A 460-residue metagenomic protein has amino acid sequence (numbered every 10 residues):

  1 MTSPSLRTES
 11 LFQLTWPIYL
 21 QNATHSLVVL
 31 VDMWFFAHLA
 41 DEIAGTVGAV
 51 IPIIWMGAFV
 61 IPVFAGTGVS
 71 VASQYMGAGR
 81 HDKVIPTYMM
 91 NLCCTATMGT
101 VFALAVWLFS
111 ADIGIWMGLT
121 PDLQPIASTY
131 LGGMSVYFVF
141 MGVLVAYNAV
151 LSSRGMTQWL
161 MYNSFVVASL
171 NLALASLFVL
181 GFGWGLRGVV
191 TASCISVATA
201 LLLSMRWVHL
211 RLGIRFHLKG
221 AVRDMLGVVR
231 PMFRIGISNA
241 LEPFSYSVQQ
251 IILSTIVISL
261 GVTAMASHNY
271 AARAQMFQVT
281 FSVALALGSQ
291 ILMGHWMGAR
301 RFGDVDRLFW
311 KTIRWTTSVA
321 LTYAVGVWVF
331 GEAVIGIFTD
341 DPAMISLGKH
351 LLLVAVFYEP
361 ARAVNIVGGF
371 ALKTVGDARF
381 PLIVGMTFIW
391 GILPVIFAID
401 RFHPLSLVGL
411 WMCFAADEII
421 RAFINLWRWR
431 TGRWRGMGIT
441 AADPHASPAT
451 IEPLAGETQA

Functional and structural regions predicted by a protein language model:
M1-I18, A72-V139, L170-A173, L177-G236 (+2 more regions): Short alpha-helical transmembrane segments in multi-pass integral membrane proteins
L6-W34, H38-L39, W55-T67, V71 (+6 more regions): N-terminal transmembrane alpha-helices
Q13-D32, G133, L144, V167 (+5 more regions): Transmembrane helical elements of multi-pass membrane transporters/channels
N22-S26, F59, G99, A103 (+11 more regions): Residue-level hotspots within the lipid-embedded alpha helices of multi-pass solute transporters
S26-G45, G114-P121, L177-W184, F244-F277 (+3 more regions): Helix-terminus/linker motif at the lipid-water interface of multi-pass membrane proteins
D41-P52, A127-L131, V190, V262-F277 (+2 more regions): Small-residue hotspots at the loop-to-helix junctions and early N-terminal turns of transmembrane alpha-helices
T46-L104, M141-L160, S267-F330, A363-V384: Small-residue-rich hydrophobic transmembrane alpha-helices
P62-A65, G133-S153, L160-N171, V189-M205 (+4 more regions): Short runs within selected transmembrane alpha-helices of multi-pass transporters and secretion channels
